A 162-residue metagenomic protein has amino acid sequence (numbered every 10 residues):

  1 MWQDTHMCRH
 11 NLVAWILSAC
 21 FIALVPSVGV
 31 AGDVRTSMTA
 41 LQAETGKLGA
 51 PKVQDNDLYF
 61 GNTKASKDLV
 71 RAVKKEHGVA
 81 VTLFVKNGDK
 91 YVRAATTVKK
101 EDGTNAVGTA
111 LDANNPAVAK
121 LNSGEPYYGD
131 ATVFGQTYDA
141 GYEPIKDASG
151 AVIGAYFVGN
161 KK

Functional and structural regions predicted by a protein language model:
M1-K162: N-terminal membrane-sensor/transducer module of prokaryotic signaling receptors
